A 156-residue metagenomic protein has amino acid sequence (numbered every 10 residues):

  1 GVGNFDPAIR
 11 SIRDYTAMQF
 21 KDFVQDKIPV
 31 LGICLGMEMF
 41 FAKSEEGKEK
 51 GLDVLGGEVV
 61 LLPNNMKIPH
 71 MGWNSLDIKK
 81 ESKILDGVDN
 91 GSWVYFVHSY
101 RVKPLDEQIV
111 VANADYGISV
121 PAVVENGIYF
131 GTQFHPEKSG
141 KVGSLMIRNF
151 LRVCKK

Functional and structural regions predicted by a protein language model:
V2-G72: Cysteine-nucleophile active-site neighborhood
A17-K21, L85, I147: Short amphipathic alpha-helical segments and helix-helix/interface helices
C34, H98, H135: Histidine-centered divalent metal-coordination motifs
A42-I118: Pocket-forming structural segment of enzyme catalytic cores
G91, E125-Y129: Beta-strand-turn-beta hairpins that frame and shape the catalytic cleft of phosphate-ester-processing enzymes
I118-E125: Short, surface-exposed beta-strand/loop micro-motifs that present aromatic residues
T132-K156: Acyltransferase
